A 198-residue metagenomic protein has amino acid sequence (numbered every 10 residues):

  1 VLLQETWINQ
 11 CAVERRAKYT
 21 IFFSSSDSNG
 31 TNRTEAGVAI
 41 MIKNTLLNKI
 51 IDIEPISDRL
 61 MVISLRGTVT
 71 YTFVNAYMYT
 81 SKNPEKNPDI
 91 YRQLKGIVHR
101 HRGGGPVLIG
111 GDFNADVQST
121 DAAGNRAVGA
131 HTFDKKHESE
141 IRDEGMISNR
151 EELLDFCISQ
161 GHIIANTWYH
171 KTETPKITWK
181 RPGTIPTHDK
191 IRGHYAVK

Functional and structural regions predicted by a protein language model:
V1-K198: A shared catalytic/ligand-binding motif for oxyanion handling
